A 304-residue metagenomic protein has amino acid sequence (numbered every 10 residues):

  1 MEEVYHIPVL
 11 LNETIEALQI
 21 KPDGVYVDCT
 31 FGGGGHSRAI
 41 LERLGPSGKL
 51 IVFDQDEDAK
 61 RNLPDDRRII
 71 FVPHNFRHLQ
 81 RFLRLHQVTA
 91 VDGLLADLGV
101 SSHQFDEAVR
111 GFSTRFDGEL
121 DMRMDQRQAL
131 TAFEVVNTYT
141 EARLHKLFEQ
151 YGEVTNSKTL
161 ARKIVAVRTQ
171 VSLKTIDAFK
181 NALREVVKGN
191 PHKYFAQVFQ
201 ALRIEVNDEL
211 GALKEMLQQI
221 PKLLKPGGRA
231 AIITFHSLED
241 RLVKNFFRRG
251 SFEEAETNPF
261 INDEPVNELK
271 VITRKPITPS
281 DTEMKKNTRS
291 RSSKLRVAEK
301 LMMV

Functional and structural regions predicted by a protein language model:
M1-V304: S-adenosyl-L-methionine-dependent methyltransferase catalytic core, i.e., the SAM/SAH-binding region
